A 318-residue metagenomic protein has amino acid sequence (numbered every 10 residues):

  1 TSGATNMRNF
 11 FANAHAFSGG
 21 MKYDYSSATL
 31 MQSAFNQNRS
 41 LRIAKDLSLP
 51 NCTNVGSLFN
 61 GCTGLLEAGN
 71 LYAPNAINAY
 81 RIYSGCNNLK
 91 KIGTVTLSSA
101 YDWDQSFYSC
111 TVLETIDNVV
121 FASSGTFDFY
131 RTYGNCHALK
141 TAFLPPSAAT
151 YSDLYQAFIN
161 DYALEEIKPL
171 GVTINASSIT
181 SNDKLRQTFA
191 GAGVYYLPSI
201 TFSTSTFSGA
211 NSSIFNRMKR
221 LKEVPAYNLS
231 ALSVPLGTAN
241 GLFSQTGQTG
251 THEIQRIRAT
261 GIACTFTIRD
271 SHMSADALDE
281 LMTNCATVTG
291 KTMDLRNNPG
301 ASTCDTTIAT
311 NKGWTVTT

Functional and structural regions predicted by a protein language model:
T1-T318: Negatively charged
